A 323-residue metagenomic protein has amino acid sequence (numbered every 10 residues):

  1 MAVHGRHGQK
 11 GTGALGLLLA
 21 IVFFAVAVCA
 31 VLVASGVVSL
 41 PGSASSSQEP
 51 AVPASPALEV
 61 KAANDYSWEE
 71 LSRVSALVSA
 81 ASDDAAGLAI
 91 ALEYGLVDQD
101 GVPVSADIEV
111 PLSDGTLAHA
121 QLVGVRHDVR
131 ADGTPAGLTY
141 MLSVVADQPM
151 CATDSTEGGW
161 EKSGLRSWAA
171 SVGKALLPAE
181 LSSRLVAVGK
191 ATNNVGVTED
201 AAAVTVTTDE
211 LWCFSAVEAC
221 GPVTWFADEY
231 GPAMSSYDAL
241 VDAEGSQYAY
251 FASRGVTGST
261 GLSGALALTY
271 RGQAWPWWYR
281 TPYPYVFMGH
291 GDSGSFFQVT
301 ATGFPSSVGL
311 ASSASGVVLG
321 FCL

Functional and structural regions predicted by a protein language model:
M1-S55: Gram-positive cell-envelope targeting signals
V52-L323: Collagenous Gly-X-Y triple-helix signature in extracellular proteins
